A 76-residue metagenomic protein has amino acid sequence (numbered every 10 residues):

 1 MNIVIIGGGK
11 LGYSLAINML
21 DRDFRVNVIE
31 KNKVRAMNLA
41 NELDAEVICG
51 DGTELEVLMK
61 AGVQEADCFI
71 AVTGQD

Functional and structural regions predicted by a protein language model:
M1-D76: Cytosolic regulatory regions of ion transport systems
